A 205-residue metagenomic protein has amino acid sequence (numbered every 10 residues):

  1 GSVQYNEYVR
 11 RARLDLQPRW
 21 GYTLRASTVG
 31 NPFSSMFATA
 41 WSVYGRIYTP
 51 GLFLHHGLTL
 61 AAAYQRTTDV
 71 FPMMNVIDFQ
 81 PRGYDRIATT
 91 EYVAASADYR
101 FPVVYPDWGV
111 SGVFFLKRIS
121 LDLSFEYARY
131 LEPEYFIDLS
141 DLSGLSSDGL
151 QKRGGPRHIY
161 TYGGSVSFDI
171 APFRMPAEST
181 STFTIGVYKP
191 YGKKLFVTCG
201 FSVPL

Functional and structural regions predicted by a protein language model:
G1-S124, L131-G155, C199: C-terminal outer-membrane beta-barrel translocator/porin domains of Gram-negative envelope proteins and their
V3, A95-Y99, G163-F168, K194-L205: Outer-membrane beta-barrel "beta-signal"
L60-N75, A171-L205: Predominantly the C-terminal beta-signal and adjacent terminal strand-loop region of outer-membrane beta-barrel
V104, E126-E132, D169-F173, P190-G192: Short Gly/Pro-enriched loop/turn and capping motifs at secondary-structure junctions
S143, D148, Y162-G163, I185 (+2 more regions): Feature targets compositionally biased, intrinsically disordered low-complexity regions with long contiguous runs
S147-T182: C-terminal structured domain segments
